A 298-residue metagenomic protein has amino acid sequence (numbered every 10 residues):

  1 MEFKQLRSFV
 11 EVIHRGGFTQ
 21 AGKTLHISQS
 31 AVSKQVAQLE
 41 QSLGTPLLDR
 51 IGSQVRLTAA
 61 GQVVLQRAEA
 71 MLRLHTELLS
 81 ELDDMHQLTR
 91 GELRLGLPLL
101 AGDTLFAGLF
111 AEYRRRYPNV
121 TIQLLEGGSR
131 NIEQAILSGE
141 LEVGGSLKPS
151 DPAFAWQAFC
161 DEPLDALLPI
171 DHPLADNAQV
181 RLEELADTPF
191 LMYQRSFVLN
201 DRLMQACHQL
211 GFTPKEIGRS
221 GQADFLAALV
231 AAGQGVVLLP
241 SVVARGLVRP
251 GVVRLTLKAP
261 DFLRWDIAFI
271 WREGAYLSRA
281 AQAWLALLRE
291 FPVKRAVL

Functional and structural regions predicted by a protein language model:
V10-S28: Short helix-boundary/capping micro-motifs
H14, E40-Q62: A short LG(V/I)-centered, amphipathic sequence patch enriched for acidic residue(s) preceding the LG motif
L88-P152, T213, R219-S220: Central regulatory/effector-binding core of bacterial HTH transcription factors
L105, V253-A296: A late-sequence structural motif
G128-E133, L137-L141, L147, S196-L255: Hydrophobic hinge/microswitch elements
A153-A158, E162-P163, N177, D224-E273: Beta-alpha-beta core module
F154-F190: Flexible hinge/capping segments at coil-to-helix
P189-L210, L277-L287, K294-L298: Secondary-structure junction motif
